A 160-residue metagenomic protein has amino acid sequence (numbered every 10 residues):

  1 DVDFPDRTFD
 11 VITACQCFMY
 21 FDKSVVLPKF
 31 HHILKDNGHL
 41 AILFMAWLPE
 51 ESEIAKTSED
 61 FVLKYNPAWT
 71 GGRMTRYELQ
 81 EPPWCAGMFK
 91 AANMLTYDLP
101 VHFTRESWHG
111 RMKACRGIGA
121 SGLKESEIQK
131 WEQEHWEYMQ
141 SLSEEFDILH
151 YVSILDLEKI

Functional and structural regions predicted by a protein language model:
D1, M19, W47: Active-site micro-motifs of SAM-dependent methyltransferase domains
D1-V2, V25: Class I SAM-dependent methyltransferase SAM/SAH-binding core
V2-I12: A short acidic, Gly/Pro-enriched loop at the edge of an enzyme's catalytic core that lines a small-molecule cofactor
V11-C15, K23: A short beta-strand submotif of the Rossmann-like class I SAM-dependent methyltransferase core that lines
Y20-F30: A short, conserved alpha-helix within the catalytic core of class I
V25, E53-K56, S107: Generic recognition of short, well-ordered alpha-helical segments
H31, K35-V101: Conserved catalytic/acceptor-binding region of the Class I
L79-I160: Conserved Class I S-adenosyl-L-methionine
